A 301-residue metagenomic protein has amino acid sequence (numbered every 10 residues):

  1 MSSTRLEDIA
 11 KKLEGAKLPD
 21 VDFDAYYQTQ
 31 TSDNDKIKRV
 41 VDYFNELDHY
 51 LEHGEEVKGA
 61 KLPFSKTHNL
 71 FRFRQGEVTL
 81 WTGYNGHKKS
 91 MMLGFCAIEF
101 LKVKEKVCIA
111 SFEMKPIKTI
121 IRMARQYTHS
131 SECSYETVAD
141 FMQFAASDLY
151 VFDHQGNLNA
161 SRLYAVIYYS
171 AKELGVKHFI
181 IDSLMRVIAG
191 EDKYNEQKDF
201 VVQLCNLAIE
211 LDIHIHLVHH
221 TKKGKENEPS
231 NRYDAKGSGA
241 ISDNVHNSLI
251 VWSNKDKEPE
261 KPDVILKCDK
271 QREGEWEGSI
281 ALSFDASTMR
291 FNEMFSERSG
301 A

Functional and structural regions predicted by a protein language model:
M1-Q75, Q143-A146, C205-E210, S279 (+1 more regions): Core recognition of P-loop NTPase motor domains used across DNA-transaction enzymes
S3-K12, A16-D24, K58, V103-D192 (+3 more regions): Conserved inter-motif catalytic segment of the P-loop NTP-binding fold
L6-K11, F23-Y26, I37-R39, Y164 (+3 more regions): C-terminal regions of RecA-like/P-loop NTPase motor modules
Y27-H129: The Walker A/P-loop phosphate-binding site
T79-W81, C108-A110, Y150-F152, H216 (+1 more regions): Hydrophobic/aromatic beta-strand patches that form the interior of the parallel beta-sheet core in alpha/beta enzyme
F112, H220, S253: Cofactor-binding loop segments of dinucleotide-utilizing enzymes, especially the Rossmann-like FAD- and NAD(P)+-binding
I180-I181, I213-H220: Structural recognition of the conserved hydrophobic beta-strand(s) that form the central parallel beta-sheet of P-loop
Y194-Q203, N231-A235: Charged helix-capping and loop-helix junction motifs
